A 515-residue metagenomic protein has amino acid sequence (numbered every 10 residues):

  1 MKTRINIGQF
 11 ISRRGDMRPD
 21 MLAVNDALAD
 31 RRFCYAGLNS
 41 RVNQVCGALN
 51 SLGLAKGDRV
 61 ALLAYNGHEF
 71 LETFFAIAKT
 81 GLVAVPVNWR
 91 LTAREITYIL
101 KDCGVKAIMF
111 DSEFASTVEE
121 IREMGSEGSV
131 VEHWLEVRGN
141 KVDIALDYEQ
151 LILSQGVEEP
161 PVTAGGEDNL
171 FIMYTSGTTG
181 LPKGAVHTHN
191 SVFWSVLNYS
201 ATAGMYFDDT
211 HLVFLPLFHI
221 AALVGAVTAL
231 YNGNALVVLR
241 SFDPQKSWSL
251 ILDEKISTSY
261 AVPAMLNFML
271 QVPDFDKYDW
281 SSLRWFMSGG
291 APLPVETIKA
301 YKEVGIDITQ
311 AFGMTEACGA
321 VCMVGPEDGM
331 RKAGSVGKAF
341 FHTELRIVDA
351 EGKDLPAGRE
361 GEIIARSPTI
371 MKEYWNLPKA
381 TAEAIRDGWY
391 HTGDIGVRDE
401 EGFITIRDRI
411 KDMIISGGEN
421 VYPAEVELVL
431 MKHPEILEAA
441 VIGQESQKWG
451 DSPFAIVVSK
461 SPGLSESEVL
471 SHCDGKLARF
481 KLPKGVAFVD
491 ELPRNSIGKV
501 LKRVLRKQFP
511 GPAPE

Functional and structural regions predicted by a protein language model:
M1-I5, I121, V142-N169: Flexible, low-complexity linker/hinge segments
T3, D20-G67, L71-F75, T92-T97: Conserved AMP-binding/adenylate-forming core of the ANL superfamily
I11, S51-L52, K79-S154, S459-P462 (+1 more regions): Structural core segment of the AMP-binding/adenylate-forming
P19-D20, Q155-Y174, L181, G204-T210 (+2 more regions): Conserved pre-ATP/AMP-binding loop-to-beta segment of ANL
R32-A36, L170-W194: Conserved AMP-binding A3 loop
L91, I108-F110, S259, D354 (+7 more regions): AMP-binding/adenylate-forming catalytic core of the ANL superfamily
F193-T210, F218-S257, V272: Conserved AMP-binding/adenylation subdomain of ANL enzymes
Y231, I256-A261, L270-R331, E344: Gly/Ser/Thr-rich phosphate-binding loop
